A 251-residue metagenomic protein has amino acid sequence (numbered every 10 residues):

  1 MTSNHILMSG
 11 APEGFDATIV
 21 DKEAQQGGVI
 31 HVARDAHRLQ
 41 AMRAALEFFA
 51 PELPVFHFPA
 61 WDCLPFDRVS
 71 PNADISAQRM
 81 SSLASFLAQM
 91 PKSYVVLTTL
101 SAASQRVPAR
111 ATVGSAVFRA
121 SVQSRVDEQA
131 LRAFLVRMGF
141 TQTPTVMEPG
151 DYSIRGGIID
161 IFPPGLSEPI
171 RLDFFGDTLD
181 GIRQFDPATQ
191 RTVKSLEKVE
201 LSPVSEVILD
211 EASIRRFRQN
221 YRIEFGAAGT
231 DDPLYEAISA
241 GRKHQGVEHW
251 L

Functional and structural regions predicted by a protein language model:
M1-L251: ASCE RecA-like P-loop NTPase motor cores that couple ATP hydrolysis to mechanical translocation on nucleic acids
